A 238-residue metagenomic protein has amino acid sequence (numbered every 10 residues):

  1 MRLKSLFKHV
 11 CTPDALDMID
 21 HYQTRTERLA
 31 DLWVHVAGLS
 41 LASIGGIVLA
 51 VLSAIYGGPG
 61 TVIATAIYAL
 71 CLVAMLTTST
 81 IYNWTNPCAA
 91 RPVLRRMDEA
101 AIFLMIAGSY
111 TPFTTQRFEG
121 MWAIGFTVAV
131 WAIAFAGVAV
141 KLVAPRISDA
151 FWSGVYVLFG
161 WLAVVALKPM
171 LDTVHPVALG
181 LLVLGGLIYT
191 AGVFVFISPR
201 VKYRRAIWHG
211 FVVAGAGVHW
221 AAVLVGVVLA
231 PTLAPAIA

Functional and structural regions predicted by a protein language model:
R2-A238: Multi-pass alpha-helical transmembrane bundles in non-GPCR membrane proteins that perform intramembrane catalysis
